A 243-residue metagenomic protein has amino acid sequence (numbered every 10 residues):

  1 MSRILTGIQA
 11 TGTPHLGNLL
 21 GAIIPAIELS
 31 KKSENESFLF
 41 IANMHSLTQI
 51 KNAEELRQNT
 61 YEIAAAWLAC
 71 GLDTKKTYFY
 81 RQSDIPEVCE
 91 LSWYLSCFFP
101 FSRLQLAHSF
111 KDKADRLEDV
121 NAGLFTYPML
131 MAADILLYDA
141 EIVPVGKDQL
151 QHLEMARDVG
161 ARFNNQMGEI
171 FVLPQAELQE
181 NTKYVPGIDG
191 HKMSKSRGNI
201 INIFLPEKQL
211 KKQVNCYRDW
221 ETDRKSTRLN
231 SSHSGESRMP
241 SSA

Functional and structural regions predicted by a protein language model:
S2-A133: N-terminal Rossmann-like or analogous alpha/beta NTP/dinucleotide-binding catalytic cores that position adenine
I8-A10, S83, D189, L205 (+1 more regions): Short, flexible loop/turn elements at secondary-structure junctions
L19-A22, L47, Y138, V145 (+2 more regions): General alpha-helical segment detector with a strong preference for membrane-spanning helices and helix-boundary regions
P25, C97, D158-V159, C216 (+2 more regions): Residues within well-ordered alpha-helical secondary structure of globular protein domains
I27, A64, L68, R157-N164 (+1 more regions): Structural signal for well-ordered, non-membrane alpha-helices
K111-R218, R224-R228: Active-site cores that bind ATP or allylic diphosphates and position pyrophosphate for catalysis
Y217-A243: Single conserved hydrophobic/aromatic residue that forms the stacking wall/gate of nucleotide- or nucleobase-binding
